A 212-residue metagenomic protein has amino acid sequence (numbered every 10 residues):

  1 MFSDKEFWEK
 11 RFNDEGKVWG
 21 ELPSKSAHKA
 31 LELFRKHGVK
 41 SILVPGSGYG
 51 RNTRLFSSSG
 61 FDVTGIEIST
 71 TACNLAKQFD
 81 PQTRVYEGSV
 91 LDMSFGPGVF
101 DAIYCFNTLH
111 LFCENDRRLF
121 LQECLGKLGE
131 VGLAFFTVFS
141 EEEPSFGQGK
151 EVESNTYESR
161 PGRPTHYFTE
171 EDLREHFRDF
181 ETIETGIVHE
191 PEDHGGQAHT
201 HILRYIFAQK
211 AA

Functional and structural regions predicted by a protein language model:
M1-L43, G48-F95, F112, D116-L119 (+1 more regions): Class I (Rossmann-like) S-adenosyl-L-methionine-dependent methyltransferase catalytic domain, capturing the SAM-binding
Y104: A conserved beta-strand element that flanks and buttresses the S-adenosyl-L-methionine
N107-L111: Short catalytic micro-motifs in class I SAM-dependent methyltransferases
R118-E130: A short glycine-rich, Lys/Arg-flanked "PGG" loop and its adjoining helix->strand segment in the class I
